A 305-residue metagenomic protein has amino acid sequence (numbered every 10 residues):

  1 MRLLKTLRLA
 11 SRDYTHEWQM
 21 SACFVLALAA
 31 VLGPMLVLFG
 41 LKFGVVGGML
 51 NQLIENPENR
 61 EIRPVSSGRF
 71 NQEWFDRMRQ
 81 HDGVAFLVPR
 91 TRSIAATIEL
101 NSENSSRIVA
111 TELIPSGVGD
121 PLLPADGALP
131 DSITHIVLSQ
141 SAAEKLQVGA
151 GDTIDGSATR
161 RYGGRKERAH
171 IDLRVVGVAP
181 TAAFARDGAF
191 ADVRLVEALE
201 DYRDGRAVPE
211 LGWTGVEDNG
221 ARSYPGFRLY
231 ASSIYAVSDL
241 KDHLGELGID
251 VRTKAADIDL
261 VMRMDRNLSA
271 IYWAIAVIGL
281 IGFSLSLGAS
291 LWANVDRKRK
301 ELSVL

Functional and structural regions predicted by a protein language model:
M1-L36: N-terminal Sec/SRP start-transfer signal
A22, K42, I281-L302: Membrane-embedded alpha-helices of multi-pass transport/permease systems
C23-P34, S269-A289: Alpha-helical transmembrane segments of integral membrane proteins
L32-N59: Alpha-helical transmembrane segments
L50-N101, R107-A110, H243: Membrane-proximal extracellular/periplasmic loop immediately following the first transmembrane helix
P89-S132, F190-A198: The feature marks short, hydrophobic/small-residue-biased sequence motifs that occur predominantly
P121-P124, V137, V148-R252: Basic-flanked hydrophobic alpha-helices used for secretion and membrane insertion
S233-G282, N294-D296, V304: Peri-transmembrane interface segments
